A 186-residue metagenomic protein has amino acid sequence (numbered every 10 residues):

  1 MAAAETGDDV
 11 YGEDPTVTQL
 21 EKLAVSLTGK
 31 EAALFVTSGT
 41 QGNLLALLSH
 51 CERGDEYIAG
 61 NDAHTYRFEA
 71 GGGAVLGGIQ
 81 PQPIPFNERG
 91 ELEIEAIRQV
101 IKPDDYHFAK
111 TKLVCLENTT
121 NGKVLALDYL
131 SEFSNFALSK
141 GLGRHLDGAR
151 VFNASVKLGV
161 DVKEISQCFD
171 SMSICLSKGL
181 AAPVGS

Functional and structural regions predicted by a protein language model:
M1-S186: Conserved PLP-enzyme active-site core in the AAT-like
